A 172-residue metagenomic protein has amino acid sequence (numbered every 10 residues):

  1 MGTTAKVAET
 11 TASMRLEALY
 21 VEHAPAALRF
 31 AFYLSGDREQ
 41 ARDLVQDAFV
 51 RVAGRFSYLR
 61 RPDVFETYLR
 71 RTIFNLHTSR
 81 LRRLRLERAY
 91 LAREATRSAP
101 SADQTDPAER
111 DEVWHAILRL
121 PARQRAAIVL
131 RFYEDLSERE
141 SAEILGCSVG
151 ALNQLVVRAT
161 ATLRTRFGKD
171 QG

Functional and structural regions predicted by a protein language model:
G2, K6-M14, A18, R88 (+1 more regions): Acidic, proline/glycine-rich intrinsically disordered inter-domain spacer in sigma factors
T3-R29, E39-R42, A53, R125: A short, charge-rich alpha-helical start-of-domain segment used by transcription regulators
E9, D47-V64, R83-L84, R166: Sigma70-family region 2
A24, L28, F49, P121 (+2 more regions): C-terminal flanking helix
D43-V50, D63-N75: Structural recognition of an alpha-helix C-terminal capping motif at a helix-to-coil junction
S57-R61, R71-A92, D106: Arg/Lys-rich amphipathic alpha helix in sigma70-family domain 2
F74, T78, L145-G172: DNA-recognition helix of helix-turn-helix
A127-R131: A short pre-motif secondary-structure segment
